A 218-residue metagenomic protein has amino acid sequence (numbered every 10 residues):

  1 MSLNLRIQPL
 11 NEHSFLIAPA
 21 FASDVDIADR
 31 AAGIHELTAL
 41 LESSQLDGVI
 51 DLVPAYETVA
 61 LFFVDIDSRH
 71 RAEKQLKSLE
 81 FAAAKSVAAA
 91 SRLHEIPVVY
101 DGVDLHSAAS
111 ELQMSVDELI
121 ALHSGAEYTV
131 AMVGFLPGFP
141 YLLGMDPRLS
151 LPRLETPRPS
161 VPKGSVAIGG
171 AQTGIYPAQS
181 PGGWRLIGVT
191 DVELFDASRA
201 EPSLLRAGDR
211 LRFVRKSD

Functional and structural regions predicted by a protein language model:
M1-D218: Conserved "landmark" site that anchors the functional core of diverse proteins
